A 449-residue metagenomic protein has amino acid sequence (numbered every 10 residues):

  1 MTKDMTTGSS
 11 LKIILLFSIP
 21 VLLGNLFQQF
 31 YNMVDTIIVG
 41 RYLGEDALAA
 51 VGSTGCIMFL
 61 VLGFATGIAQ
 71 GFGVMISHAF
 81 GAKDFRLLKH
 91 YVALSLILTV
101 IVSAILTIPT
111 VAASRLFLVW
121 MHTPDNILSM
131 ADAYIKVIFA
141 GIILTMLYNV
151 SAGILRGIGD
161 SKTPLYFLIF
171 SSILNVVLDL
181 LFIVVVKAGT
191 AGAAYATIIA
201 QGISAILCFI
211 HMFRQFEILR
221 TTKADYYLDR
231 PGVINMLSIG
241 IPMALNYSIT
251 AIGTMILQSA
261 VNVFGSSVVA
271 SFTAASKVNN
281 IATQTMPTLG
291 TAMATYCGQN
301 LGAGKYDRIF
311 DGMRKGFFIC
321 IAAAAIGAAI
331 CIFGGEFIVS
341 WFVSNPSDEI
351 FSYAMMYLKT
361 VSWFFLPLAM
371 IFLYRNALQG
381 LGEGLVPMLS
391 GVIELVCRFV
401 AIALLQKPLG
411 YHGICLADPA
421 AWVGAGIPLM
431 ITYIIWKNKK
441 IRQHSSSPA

Functional and structural regions predicted by a protein language model:
M1-S18, I76-G141, V185-I241, C297-F364 (+1 more regions): Short alpha-helical transmembrane segments in multi-pass integral membrane proteins
T7, L11-F30, V34, I57 (+8 more regions): Residue-level signal for short hydrophobic patches within transmembrane helices of multi-pass membrane transporters
L16-D35, V137, Y148, S171 (+4 more regions): Transmembrane helical elements of multi-pass membrane transporters/channels
V21, N25, I37, V74 (+15 more regions): Transmembrane alpha-helix boundary and packing residues in multipass membrane permease domains and related
L26, F30-L48, L118-D125, L181-A188 (+5 more regions): Helix-terminus/linker motif at the lipid-water interface of multi-pass membrane proteins
L43-C56, A131, I135, A194 (+2 more regions): Small-residue hotspots at the loop-to-helix junctions and early N-terminal turns of transmembrane alpha-helices
L48-I108, T145-P164, S271-G335, L368-S390: Small-residue-rich hydrophobic transmembrane alpha-helices
A69, V137-R156, P164-S172, A193-C208 (+4 more regions): Short runs within selected transmembrane alpha-helices of multi-pass transporters and secretion channels
